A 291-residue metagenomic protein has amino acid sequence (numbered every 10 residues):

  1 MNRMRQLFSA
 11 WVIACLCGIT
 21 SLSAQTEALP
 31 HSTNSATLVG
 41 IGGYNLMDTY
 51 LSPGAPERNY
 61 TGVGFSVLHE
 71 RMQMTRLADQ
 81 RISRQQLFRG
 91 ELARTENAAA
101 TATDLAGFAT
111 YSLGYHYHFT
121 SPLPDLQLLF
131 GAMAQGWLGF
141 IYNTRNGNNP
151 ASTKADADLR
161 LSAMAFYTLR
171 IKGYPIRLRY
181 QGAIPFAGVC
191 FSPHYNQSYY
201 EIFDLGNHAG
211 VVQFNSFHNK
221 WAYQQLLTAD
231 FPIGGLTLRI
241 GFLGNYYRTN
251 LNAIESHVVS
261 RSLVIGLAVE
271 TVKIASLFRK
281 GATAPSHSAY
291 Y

Functional and structural regions predicted by a protein language model:
A24-R81, A289-Y291: Short glycine/proline- and aromatic-enriched beta-strand/turn motifs that initiate or cap beta-hairpins
T26-T33, M72-Q85, F119-L128, R170-L178 (+2 more regions): Short loop/turn motifs that connect adjacent beta-strands in outer-membrane beta-barrel proteins
T37-N45, Q86-R94, F130-F140, A165 (+2 more regions): Transmembrane beta-barrel strands of outer-membrane/channel proteins
Y50-Y60, T95-D104, N146-T153, V211-N215 (+2 more regions): Extracellular loop and loop/strand-boundary signature of outer-membrane beta-barrel proteins
N59-V67, T103-Y111, L126, A151-L161 (+2 more regions): Residues that define the transmembrane beta-barrel architecture of outer-membrane proteins
F65-T75, Y111-F119, A132, L161-Y167 (+3 more regions): Residues on the lipid-exposed face of transmembrane beta-strands in outer-membrane beta-barrel proteins
N148-G235: Outer-membrane beta-barrel transmembrane domain signature
P175, Q181-A183, F191-P193, Q213 (+1 more regions): Predominantly the C-terminal beta-signal and adjacent terminal strand-loop region of outer-membrane beta-barrel
